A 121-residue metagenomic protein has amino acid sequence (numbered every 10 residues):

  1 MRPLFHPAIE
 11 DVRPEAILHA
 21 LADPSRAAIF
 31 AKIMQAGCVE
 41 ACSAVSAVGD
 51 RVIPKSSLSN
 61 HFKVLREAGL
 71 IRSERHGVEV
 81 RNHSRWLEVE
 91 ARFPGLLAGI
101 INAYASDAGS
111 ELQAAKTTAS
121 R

Functional and structural regions predicted by a protein language model:
M1-R13, A31-A36, R85-R121: Amphipathic alpha-helical dimerization/coiled-coil segments that flank or bridge DNA-binding/regulatory modules
P14-A16, A68: A generic local structural motif
A16-P54, H76-A91: N-terminal helix-turn-helix DNA-binding core of bacterial DNA-binding proteins
H61-K63: Short, hydrophobic-biased segments on the C-terminal half of alpha helices that form "recognition helices"
L65-R66, E79, D107-A108: A general structural signal for short secondary-structure boundary/capping elements
R66-H76: A short, conserved structural fragment
